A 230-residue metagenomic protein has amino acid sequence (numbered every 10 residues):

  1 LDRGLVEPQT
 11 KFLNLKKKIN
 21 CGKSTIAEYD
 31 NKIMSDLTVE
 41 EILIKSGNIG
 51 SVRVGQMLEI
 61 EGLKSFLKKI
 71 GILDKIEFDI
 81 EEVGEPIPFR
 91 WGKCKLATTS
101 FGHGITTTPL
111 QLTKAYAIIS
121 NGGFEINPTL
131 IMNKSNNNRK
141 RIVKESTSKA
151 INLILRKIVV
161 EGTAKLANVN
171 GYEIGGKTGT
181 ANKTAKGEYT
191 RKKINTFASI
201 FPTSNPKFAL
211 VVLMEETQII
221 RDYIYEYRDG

Functional and structural regions predicted by a protein language model:
L1-R221: Beta-lactam-recognizing serine transpeptidase/beta-lactamase-like catalytic domain environment
E226-G230: Short, intrinsically disordered, charge-balanced linker/junction segments flanking boundaries in proteins
